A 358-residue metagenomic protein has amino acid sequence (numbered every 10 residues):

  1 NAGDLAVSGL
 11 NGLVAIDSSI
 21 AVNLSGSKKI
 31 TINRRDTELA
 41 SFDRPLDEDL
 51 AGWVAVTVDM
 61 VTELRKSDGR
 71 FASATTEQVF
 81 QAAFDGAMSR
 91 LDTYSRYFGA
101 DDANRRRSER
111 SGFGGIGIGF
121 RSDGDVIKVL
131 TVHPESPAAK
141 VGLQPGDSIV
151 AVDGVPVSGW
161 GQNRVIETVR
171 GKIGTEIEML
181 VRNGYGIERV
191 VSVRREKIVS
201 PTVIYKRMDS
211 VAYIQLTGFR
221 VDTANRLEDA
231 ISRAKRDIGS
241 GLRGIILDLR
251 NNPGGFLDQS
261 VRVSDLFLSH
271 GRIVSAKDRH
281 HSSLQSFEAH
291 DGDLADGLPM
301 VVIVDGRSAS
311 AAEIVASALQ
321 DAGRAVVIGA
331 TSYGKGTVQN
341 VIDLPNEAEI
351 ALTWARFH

Functional and structural regions predicted by a protein language model:
N1-F98: Terminal targeting/pro-maturation regions of precursor/exported proteins
S8-L10, K29, G115-G117, V126 (+2 more regions): A common structural microfeature
S18, V22, I118-F120, Y205: A structural signal for short hydrophobic beta-strand segments in well-ordered beta-sheet cores
K66-T76, F98-D101, E109, K128-P145 (+1 more regions): Cleft-lining beta-strand/loop regions that shape enzyme active-site pockets
A82, T93-T131: PDZ/PDZ-like peptide-tail recognition elements
L352-W354: Catalytic alpha/beta core domains of metabolic enzymes, predominantly
